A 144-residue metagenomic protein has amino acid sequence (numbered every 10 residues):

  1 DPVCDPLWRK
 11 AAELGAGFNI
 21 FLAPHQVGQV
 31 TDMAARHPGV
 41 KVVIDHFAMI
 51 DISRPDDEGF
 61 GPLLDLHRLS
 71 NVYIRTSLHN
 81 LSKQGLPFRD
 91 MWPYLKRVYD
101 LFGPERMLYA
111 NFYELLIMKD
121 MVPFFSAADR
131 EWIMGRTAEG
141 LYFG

Functional and structural regions predicted by a protein language model:
D1-Y109, D129: Catalytic pocket-lining loop regions of alpha/beta-barrel enzymes, especially the amidohydrolase/enolase/GH5 lineages
M49, E114-L115: Short, glycine/acidic-enriched loop or turn micro-motifs at the edges of active sites
K96-R97, L101-L108, L115-G144: Mid-to-C-terminal alpha-helical segments outside catalytic/metal-binding sites
